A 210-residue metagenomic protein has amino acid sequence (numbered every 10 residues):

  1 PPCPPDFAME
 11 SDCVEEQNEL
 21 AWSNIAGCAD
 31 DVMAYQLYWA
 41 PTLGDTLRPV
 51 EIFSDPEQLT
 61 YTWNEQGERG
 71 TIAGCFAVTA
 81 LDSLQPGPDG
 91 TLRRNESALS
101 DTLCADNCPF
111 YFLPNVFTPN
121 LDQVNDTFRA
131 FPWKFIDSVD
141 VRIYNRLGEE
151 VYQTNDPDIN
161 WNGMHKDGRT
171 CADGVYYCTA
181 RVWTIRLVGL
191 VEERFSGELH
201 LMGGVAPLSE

Functional and structural regions predicted by a protein language model:
P1-D31, G70, L84-N120: Pro/Thr/Ser/Gly-rich low-complexity, intrinsically disordered linker/stalk tracts
C13-E19, D55-Y61, N155-P157: Ser/Thr- and Asn-enriched, surface-exposed coil loops between beta-strands
I25-L47, F135-D140: Solvent-exposed loop/turn segments flanking beta-strands in beta-repeat/beta-sandwich domains
V32, T71-C75, C171-V175: Extracellular Ig-like/FN3 beta-sandwich strand-entry sites
A34-T71: Recognizes extended acidic, P/S/T-rich segments that occur within or adjacent to Ig-like beta-sandwich modules
Y38-T42, L81, Y144-R146: Predominantly extracellular/luminal cell-surface or secreted proteins
Y61-G90: Beta-strand-rich modules
T102-E210: Short loop/turn motifs at secondary-structure boundaries
